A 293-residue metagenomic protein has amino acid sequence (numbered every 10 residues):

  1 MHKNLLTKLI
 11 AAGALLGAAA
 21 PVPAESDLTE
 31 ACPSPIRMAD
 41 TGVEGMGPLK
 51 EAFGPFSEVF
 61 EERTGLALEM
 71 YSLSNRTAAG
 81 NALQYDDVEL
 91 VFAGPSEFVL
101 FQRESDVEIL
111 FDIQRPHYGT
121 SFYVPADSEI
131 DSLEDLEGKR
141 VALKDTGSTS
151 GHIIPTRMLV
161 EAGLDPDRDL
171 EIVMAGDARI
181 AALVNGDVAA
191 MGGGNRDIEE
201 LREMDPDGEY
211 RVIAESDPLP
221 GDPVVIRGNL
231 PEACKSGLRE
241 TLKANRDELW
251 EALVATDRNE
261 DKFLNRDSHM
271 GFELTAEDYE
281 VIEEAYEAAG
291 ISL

Functional and structural regions predicted by a protein language model:
S26-E97: Extracytoplasmic small-molecule ligand-binding "clamshell" domains of the periplasmic binding protein/Venus flytrap
D27-P55, I226-L293: An extracytoplasmic/periplasmic, membrane-proximal ligand-sensing/linker region
I36-E44, E134-G151: Short loop->beta-strand "edge-of-pocket" segments that line small-molecule binding or catalytic clefts across diverse
E61-S72, D87, V160-M174, D207-E209 (+2 more regions): A local structural motif
T77-V91, E104-S105, E134, D177-G193: Short helices/loops that flank or line small-molecule/ion binding pockets
D106-Q114, A142, I213: A structural signal for short loop-to-beta-strand junctions that line the ligand-binding cleft of periplasmic/secreted
I109-S132, P223-R227: Hydrophobic/proline-rich hinge and linker segments of small-molecule sensing/allosteric domains, predominantly
S128, K139-E240: Pocket-lining segment of extracytoplasmic ligand-binding domains
